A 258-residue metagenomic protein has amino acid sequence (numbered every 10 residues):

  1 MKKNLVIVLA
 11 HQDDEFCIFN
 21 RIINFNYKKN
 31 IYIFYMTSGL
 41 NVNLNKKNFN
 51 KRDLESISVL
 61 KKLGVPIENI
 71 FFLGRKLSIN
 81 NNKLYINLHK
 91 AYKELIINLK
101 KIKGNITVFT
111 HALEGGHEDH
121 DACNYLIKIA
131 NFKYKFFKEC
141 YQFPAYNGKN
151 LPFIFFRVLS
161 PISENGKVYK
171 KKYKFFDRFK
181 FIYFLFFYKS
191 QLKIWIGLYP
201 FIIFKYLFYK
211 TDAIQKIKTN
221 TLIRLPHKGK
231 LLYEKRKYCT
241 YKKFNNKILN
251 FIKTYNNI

Functional and structural regions predicted by a protein language model:
M1-Q142, K253-N257: Active-site beta-strand->loop->alpha-helix modules in alpha/beta enzyme cores, enriched in Gly/His/Asp(Glu)
S58-V59, L63, N81, Y85 (+1 more regions): The feature marks non-catalytic terminal segments
